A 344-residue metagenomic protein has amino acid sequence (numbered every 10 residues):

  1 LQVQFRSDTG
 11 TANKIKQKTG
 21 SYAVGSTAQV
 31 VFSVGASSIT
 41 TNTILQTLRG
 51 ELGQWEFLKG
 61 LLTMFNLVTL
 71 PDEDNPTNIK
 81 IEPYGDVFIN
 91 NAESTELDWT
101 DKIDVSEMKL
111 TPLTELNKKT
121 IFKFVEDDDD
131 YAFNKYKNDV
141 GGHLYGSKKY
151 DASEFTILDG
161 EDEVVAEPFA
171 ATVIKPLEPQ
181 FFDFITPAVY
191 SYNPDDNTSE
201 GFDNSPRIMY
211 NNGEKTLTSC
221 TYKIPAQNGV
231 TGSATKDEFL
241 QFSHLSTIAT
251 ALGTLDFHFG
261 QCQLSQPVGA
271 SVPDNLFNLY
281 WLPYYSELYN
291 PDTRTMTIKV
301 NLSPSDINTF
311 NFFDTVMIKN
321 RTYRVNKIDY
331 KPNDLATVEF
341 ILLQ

Functional and structural regions predicted by a protein language model:
L1-Q17: Extracellular beta-strand-rich recognition modules
Q17, Y22-Q344: C-terminal extracytoplasmic interaction modules
